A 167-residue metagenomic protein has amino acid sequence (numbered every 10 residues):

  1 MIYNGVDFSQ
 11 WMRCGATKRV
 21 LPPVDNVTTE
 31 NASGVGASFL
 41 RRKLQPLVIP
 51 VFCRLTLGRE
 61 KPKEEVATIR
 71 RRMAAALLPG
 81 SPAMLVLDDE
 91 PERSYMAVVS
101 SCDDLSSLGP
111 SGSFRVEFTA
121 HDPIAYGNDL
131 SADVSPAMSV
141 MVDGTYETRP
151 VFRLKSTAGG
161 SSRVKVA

Functional and structural regions predicted by a protein language model:
M1-A167: Extracellular/virion structural assembly segments
